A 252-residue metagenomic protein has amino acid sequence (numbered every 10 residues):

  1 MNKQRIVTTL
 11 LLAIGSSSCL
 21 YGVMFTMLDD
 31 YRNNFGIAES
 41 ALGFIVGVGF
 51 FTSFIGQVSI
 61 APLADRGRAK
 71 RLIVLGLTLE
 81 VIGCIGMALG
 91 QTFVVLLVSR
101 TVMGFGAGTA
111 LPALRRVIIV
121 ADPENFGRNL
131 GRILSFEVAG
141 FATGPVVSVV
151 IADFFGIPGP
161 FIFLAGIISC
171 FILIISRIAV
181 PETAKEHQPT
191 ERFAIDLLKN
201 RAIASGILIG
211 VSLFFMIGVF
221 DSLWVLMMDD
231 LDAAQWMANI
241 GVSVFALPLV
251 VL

Functional and structural regions predicted by a protein language model:
M1-K3, V180-G206: Juxtamembrane intracellular "pre-TM" segments in multi-pass secondary transporters
Q4-G43, I217-M228: Helix-loop boundary and gating motifs at the non-cytosolic
F25-T26, A204-G241: Extracytoplasmic gate region of multi-pass secondary transporters
F50-V58, F141-A142, A246-V250: Residue-level signature of mid-helix packing/kink "hotspots" within the transmembrane helices of 12-pass Major
I55-A88: Conserved MFS/SLC helix-loop-helix module at the cytosolic interface between two early adjacent transmembrane helices
G83, V94-V102: Paired small-residue
T101-E137: Cytoplasmic helix-loop-helix junction between adjacent transmembrane helices in 12-TM secondary transporters
G166-K185: C-terminal membrane-cytosol helix-exit motif in multi-pass small-molecule transporters
